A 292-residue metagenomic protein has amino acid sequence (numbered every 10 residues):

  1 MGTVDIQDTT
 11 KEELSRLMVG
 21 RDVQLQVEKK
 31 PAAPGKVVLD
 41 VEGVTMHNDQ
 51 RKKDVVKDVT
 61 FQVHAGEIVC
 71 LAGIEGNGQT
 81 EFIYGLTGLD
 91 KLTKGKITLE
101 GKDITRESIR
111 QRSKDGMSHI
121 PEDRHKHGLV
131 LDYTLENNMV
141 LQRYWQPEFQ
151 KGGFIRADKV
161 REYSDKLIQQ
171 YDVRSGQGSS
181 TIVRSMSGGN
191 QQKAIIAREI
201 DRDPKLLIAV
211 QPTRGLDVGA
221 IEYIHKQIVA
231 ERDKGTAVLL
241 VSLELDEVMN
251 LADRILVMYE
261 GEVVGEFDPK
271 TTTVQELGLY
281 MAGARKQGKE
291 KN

Functional and structural regions predicted by a protein language model:
M1-N292: Glycine-rich phosphate-binding loops of nucleotide-dependent enzymes
